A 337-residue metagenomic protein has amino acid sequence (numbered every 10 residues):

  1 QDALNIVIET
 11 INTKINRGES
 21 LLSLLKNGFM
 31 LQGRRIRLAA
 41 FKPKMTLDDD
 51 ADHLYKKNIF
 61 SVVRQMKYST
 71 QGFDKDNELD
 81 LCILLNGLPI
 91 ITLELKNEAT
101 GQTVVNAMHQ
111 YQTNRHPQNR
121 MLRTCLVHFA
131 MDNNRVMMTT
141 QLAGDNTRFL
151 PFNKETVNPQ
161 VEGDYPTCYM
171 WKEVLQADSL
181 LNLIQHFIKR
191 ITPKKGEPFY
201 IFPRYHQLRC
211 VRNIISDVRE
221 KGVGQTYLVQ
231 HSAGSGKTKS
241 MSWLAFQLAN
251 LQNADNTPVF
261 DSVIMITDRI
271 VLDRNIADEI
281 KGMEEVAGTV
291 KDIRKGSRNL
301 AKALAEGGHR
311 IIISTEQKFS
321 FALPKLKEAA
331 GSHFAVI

Functional and structural regions predicted by a protein language model:
Q1-S262, V271, N275-A287, G308-R310: ATP-dependent helicase/translocase motor core
L79, D261, E279, G296-L300 (+1 more regions): Short beta-alpha junctions and helix-cap segments that line functional grooves
L81, A233, K302-A305, L326-E328: Replace "in large, NTP-powered and nucleic-acid-processing enzymes" with "in large, NTP-powered factors and other
N114-H116, N250-N253, S297-L300, A322-K325: A generic local structural motif
M137-T140, R298-L304: Short, solvent-exposed polar/charged micro-motifs at secondary-structure junctions
M265: Conserved SAM-binding loop
I270, K291-K302, T315-F321: Conserved helicase motor
H309-I337: Conserved RecA-like ASCE ATPase "motif II neighborhood" in helicase/translocase motors
